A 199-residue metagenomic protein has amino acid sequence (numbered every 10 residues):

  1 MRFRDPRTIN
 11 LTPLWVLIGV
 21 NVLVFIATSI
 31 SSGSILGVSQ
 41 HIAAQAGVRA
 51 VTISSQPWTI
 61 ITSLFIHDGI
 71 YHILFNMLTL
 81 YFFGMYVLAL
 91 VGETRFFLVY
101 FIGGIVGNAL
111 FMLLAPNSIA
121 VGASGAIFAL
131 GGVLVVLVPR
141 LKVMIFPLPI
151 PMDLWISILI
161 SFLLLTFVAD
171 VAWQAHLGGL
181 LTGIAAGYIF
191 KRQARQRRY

Functional and structural regions predicted by a protein language model:
M1-Y199: A detector for small-residue-rich transmembrane helices and their helix-helix packing motifs
